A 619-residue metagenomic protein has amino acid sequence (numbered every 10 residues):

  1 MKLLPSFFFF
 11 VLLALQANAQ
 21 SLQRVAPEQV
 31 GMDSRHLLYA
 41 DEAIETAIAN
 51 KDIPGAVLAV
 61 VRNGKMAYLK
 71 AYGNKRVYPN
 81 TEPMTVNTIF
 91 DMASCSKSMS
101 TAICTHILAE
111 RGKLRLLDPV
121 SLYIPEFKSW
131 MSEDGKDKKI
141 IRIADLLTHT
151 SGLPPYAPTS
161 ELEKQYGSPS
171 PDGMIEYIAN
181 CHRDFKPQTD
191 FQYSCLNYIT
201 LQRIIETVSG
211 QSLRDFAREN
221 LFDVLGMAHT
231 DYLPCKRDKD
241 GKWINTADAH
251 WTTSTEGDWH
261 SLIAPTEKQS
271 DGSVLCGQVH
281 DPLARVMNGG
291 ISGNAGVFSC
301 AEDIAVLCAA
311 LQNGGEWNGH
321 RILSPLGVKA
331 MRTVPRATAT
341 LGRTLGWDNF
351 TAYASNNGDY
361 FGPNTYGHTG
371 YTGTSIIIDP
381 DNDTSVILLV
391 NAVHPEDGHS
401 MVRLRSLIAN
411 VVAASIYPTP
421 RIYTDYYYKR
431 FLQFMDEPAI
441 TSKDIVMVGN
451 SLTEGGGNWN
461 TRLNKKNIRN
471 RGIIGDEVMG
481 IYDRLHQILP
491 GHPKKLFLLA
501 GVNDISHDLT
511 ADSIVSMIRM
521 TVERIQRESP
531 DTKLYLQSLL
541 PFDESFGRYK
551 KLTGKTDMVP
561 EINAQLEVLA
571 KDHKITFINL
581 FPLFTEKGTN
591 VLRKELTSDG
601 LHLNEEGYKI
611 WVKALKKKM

Functional and structural regions predicted by a protein language model:
M1-S21: Bacterial Sec-dependent N-terminal signal peptides
V25-F90, K113, W130, E176-N180 (+1 more regions): Short, conserved catalytic-motif segment at the N-terminal edge
L38-I44, L58, G64, D91-V120 (+4 more regions): Active-site SXXK
L116-S132, D223-L225: Short, glycine/proline-biased beta-turn/loop segments that scaffold the active-site neighborhood
S132-N364: Short, surface-exposed loop or secondary-structure junction motifs that flank catalytic or metal-binding residues
T369-P418: Structured C-terminal helix/loop/strand segments within mature extracytoplasmic catalytic/sensor domains
T419-K495: Serine-esterase "nucleophile elbow" of acetyl-processing enzymes
T461-N467, Y482-M619: Alpha-helical cap/lid subdomain in secreted, periplasmic, or secretory-pathway luminal O-acyl-processing enzymes
